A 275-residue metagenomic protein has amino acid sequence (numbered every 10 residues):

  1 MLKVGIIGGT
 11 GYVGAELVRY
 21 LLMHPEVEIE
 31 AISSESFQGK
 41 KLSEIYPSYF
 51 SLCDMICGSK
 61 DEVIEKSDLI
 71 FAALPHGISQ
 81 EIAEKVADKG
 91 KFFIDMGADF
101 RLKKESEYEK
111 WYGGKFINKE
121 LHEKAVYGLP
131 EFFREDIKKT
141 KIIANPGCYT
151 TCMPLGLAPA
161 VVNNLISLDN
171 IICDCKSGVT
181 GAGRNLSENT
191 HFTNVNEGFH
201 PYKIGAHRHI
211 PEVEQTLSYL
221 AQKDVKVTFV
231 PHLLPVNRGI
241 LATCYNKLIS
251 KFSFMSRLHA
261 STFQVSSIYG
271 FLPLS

Functional and structural regions predicted by a protein language model:
L2-E197, Y202-I204: N-terminal Rossmann-like NAD(P) cofactor-binding subdomain of oxidoreductases, focused on the glycine-rich
M23-E26, V162-I166, H207, Q215-Q222 (+1 more regions): Generic secondary-structure signature for well-ordered alpha-helical cores
G90, D136, L220-V225, I249-F254: Short, glycine- and charge-enriched coil/turn segments that flank and shape catalytic ligand pockets
C152-M153, T180-R184, V236-I240, F252-F254: Short acidic/glycine-rich loop or secondary-structure boundary segments that cap or lie
T193-V195, R238, K247-K251: Amphipathic alpha-helix from the class-I
F199-K203, V230, S250-K251: Short, surface-exposed loop/turn motifs that are enriched in glycine and acidic residues and include a nearby proline
A206-F229, L233, N237, L241-T243: Oxyanion-binding "anion nests"
Y245-T262, S266-S275: C-terminal active-site/capping subdomain that shapes the small-molecule cofactor and substrate pocket of enzyme
